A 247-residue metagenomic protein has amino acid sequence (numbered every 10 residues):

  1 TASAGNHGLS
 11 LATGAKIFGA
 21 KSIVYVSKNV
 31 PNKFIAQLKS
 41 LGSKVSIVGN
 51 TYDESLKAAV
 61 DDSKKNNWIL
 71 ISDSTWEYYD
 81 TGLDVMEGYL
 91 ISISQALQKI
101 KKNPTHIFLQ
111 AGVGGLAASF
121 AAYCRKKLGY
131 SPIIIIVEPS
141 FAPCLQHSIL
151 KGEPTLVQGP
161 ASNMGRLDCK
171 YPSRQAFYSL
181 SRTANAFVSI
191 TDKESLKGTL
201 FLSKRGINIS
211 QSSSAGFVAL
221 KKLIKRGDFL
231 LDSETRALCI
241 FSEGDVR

Functional and structural regions predicted by a protein language model:
T1-V26, P104-L116, A237-F241: A short, small-residue-rich loop immediately preceding and capping a beta-strand
G5, A15, L38, A96 (+5 more regions): Buried hydrophobic positions in well-ordered alpha/beta secondary-structure cores of metabolic enzymes
L9-G19, A121-L128, V218-R226: Alpha-helix C-terminal capping segments
G19-F34, K127-F141: Short, acidic/small-residue loops that bind anionic groups at enzyme active sites
I23-H106, I149-V188: Small/polar-residue-rich loop-to-helix segments that shape phosphate-bearing ligand pockets
T75-Y78, A111-G115, E138-P143, N163 (+4 more regions): Glycine-rich beta-alpha junction loops
I91-L128: Glycine-rich ThDP/TPP pyrophosphate-binding loop and its adjacent helix/strand module within ThDP-dependent enzymes
P172-D232: Active-site-adjacent helical/loop segments in soluble small-molecule enzymes
